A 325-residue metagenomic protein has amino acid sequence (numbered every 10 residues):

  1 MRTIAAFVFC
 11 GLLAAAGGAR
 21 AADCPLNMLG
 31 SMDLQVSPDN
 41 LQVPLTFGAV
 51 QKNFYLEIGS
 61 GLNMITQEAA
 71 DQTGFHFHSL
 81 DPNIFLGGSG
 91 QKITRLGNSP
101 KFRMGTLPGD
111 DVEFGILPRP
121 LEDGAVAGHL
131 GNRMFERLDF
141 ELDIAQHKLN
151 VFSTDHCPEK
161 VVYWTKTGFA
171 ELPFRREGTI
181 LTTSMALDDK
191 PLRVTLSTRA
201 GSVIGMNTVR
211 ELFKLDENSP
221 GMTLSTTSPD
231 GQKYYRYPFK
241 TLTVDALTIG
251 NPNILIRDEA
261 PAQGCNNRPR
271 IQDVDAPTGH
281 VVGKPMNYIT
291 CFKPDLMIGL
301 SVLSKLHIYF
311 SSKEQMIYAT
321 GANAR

Functional and structural regions predicted by a protein language model:
A5-A15: Bacterial N-terminal signal peptides
A21-R325: Pepsin/retropepsin-fold aspartyl endopeptidases
